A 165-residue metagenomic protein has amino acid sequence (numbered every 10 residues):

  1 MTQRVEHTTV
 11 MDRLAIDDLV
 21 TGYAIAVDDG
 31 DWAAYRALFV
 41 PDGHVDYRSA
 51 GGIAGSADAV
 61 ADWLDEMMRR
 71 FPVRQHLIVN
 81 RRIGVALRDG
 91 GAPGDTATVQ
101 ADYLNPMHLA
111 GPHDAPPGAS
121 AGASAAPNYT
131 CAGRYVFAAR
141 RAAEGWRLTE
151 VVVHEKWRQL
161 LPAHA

Functional and structural regions predicted by a protein language model:
M1-P41: Short, low-complexity N-terminal intrinsically disordered segments enriched in polar/charged residues
M11-V20, G94, D102, M107 (+1 more regions): Binding-site signature for planar aromatic cofactors or substrates
D18, R74-L77, T130-A132: Short solvent-exposed loop/turn micro-motifs enriched in small/polar/acidic residues
V20, H76-N80, G122: Short structured motifs
W32-L109: A solvent-exposed, acidic/Ser-Thr-rich amphipathic alpha-helical stretch
M67-R70, A123-N128, R140: Short aromatic-glycine motifs in intrinsically disordered, low-complexity regions
T96-T98, P127-H164: Short beta-strand edge/turn micro-motifs at domain boundaries
G111-S124, Y129: Short, surface-exposed loop/helix-turn segments at secondary-structure junctions that function as lids/hinges flanking
